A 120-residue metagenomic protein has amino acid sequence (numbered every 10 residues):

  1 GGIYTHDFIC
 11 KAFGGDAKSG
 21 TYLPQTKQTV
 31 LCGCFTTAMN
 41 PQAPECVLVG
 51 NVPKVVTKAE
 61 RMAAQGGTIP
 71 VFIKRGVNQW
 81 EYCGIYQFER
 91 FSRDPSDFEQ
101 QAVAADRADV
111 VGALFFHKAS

Functional and structural regions predicted by a protein language model:
G1-E81: Acidic, glycine-rich low-complexity segments with interspersed aromatic residues
G1-P24, N78-C83, Q87-S120: Contiguous surface segments at macromolecular interaction interfaces
